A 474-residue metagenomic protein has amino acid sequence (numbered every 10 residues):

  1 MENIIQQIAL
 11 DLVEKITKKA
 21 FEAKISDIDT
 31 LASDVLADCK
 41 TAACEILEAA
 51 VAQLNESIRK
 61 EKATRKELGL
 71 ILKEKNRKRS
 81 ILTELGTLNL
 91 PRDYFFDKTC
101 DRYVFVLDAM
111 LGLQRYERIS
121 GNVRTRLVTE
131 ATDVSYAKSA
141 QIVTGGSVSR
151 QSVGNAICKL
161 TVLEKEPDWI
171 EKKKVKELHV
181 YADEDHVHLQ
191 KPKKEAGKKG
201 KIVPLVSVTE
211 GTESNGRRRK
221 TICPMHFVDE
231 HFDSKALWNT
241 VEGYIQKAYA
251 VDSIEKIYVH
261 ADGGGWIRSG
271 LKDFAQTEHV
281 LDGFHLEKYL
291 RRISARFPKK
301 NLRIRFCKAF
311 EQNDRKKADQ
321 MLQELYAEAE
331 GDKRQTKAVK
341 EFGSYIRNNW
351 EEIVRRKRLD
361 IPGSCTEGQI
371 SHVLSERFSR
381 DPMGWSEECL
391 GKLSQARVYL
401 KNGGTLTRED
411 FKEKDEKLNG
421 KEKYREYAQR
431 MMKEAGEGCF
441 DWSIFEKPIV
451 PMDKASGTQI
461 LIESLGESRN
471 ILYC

Functional and structural regions predicted by a protein language model:
M1-A52, Y94-C474: Catalytic center-proximal scaffold of phosphoryl-transfer enzymes
I28-L82: An N-terminal, globular interaction/scaffold subdomain
L68-I71, N76-L113: Cys/His-rich short segments
